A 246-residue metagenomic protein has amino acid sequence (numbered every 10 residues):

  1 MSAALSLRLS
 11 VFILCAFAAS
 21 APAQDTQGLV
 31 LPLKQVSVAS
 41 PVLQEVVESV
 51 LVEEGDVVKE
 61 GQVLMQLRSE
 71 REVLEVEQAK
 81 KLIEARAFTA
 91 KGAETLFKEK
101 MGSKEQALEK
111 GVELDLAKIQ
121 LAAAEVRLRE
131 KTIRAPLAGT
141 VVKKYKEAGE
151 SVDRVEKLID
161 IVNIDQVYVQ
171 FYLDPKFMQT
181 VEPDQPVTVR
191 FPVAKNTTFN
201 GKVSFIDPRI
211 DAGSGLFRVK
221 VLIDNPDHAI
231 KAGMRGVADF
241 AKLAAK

Functional and structural regions predicted by a protein language model:
R8-A18: Bacterial N-terminal signal peptides
A23-D25, R134-P136, F191-N200: Short coil-to-beta-strand transition motifs
D25-Q44, I119-P136, I161, S204-I210: Short beta-strand-turn/beta-hairpin segments enriched in glycine/proline and small hydrophobics that form edge-strand
L29, E48-L51, V57-V63, R134-F177 (+3 more regions): Surface-exposed patches in structured soluble domains
E45-A79: N-terminal, post-signal-peptide region of Sec/Tat-exported proteins
R71-V126, K144, V169, S214: Alpha-helical coiled-coil segments
V142-K144, T197-K246: Structural microfeature recognizing short secondary-structure transition sites
P183-P192, T197, A238-F240: Short conserved beta-strand and strand-loop elements enriched in small hydrophobics with frequent Asp/Gly
